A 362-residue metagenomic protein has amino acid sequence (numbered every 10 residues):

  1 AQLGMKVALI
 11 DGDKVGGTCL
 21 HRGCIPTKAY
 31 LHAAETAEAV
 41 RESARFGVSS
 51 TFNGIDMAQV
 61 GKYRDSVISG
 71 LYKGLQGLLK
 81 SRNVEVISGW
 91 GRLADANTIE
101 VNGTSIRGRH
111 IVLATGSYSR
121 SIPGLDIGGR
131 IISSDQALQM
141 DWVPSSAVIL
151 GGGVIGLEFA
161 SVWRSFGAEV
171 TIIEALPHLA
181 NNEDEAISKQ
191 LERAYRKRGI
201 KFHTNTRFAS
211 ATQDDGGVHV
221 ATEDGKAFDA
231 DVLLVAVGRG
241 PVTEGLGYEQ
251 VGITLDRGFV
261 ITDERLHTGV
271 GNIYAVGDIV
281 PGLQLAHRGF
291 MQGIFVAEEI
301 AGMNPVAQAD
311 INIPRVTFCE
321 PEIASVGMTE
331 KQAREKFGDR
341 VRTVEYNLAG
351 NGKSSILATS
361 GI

Functional and structural regions predicted by a protein language model:
A1-L9, I155-S165: N-terminal Rossmann-like FAD-binding beta1-loop-alpha1 element of flavoenzymes
Q2-V143, T171, L176-A180, E185-I187 (+5 more regions): Glycine-rich flavin
G12-D13, L150-G153, D278: Glycine-rich Rossmann-fold phosphate-binding loop(s) that bind the pyrophosphate of adenine dinucleotide cofactors
G128-P144, A227-N304: FAD-site-proximal beta/loop scaffold in flavoenzymes
V143-I155: Beta1/beta-strand and adjacent pyrophosphate-binding region of the FAD-binding site in flavoprotein oxidoreductases
K226-G252, V270, S325-I362: C-terminal catalytic lobe of FAD-dependent flavoproteins
D278-A286, C319, A349-S354: Glycine-rich phosphate/pyrophosphate-binding beta-alpha loops
